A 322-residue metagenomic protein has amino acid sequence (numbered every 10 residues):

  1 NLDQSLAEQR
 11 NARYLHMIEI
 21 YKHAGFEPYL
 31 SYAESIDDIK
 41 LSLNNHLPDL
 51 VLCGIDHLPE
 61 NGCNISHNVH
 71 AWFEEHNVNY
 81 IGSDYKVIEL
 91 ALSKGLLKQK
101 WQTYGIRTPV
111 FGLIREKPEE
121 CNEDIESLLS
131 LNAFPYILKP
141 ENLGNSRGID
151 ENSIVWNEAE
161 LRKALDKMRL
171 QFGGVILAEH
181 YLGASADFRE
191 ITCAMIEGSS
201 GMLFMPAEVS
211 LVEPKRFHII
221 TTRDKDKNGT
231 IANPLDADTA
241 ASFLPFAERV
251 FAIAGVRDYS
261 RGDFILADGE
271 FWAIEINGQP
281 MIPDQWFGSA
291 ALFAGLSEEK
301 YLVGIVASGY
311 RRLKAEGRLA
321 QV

Functional and structural regions predicted by a protein language model:
N1, D56-E60, E141-L143: Short glycine-rich anion-binding loops that position phosphate/pyrophosphate groups of nucleotides and phosphorylated
N1-Y14: Glycine- and acidic-residue-enriched helix-capping/strand-helix junction motifs
N11-E116: Conserved N-proximal alpha/beta basic substrate-recognition cap immediately N-terminal to, or forming the N-lobe
N44, I88-R189, A241: Active-site nucleotide/adenylate-binding loops and adjacent lid/helix of ATP-dependent enzymes
E158-D238, P245, D268-W272: Phosphate-binding site of ATP-dependent enzymes
D236-V322: ATP-dependent carboxylate activation and anion-phosphoryl transfer catalytic cores that bind Mg-ATP to form
